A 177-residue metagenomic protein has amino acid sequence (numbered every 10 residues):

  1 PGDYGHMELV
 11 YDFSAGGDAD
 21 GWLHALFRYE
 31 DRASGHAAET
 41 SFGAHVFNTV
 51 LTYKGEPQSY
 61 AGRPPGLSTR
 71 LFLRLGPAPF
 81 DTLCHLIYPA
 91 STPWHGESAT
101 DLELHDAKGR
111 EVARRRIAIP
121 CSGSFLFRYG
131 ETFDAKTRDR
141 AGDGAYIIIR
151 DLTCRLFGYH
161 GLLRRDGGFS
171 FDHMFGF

Functional and structural regions predicted by a protein language model:
P1-F177: Gly/Pro-rich, tryptophan- and cysteine-flecked surface segments typical of secreted/extracellular proteins
